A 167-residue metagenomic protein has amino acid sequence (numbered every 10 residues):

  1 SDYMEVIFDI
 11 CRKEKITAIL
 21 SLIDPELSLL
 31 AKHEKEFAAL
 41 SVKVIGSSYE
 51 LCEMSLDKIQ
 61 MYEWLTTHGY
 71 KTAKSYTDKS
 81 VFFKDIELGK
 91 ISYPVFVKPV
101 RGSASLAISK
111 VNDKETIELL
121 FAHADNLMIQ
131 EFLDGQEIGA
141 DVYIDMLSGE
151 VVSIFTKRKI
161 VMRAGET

Functional and structural regions predicted by a protein language model:
S1, S75-S80, S109-N112: Short acidic-hydrophobic, aromatic-tinged amphipathic segments that line or gate anion-handling sites
D2-K74: Conserved N-proximal alpha/beta basic substrate-recognition cap immediately N-terminal to, or forming the N-lobe
I10-I16, G89-I91, H123-A124: Glycine-rich phosphate-binding loop signature in dinucleotide/nucleotide-binding domains
L22, D78, K157: Conserved residues at the C-terminal ends of beta-strands
L27-L30, F83-K84, E137-G139: Short, well-ordered alpha-helical microsegments
E50-L51, D78-F83, V100-S105, K114-T116 (+2 more regions): Short acidic/polar capping segments at secondary-structure boundaries
L65, S75, G89-L106, D125-G135 (+1 more regions): ATP-grasp fold ATP-binding core
S109-T167: Phosphate-binding site of ATP-dependent enzymes
